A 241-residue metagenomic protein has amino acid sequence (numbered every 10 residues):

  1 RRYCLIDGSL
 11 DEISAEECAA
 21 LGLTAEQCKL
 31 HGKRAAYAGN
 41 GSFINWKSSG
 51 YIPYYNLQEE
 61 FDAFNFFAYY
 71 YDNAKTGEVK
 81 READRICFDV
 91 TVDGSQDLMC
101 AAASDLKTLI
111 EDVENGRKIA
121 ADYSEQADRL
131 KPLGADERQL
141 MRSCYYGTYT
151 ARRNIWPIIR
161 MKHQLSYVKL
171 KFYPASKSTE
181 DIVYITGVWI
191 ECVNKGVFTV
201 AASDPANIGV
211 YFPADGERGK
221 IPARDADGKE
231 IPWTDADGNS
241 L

Functional and structural regions predicted by a protein language model:
R1-Y184: Short, low-hydrophobicity acidic/polar segments
V113, Y123-Q126, P157-K169, A175-L241: Extracellular/surface-associated beta-sandwich interaction domains
